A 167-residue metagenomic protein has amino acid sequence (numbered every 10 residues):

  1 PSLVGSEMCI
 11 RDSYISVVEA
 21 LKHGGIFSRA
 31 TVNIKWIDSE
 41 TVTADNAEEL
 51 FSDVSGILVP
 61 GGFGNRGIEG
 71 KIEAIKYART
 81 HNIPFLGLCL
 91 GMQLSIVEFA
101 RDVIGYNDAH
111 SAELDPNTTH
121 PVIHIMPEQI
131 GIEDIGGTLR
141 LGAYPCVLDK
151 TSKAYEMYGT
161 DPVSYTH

Functional and structural regions predicted by a protein language model:
P1-S2, I57: Catalytic nucleophile-elbow at a beta strand-turn-alpha helix junction centered on a G-D-S/GDSL motif, marking
S2-I10, T166-H167: Short, small-residue-biased leader/transition segments that mark boundaries at the very start of proteins
S6, S39, L90: Cofactor-binding loop segments of dinucleotide-utilizing enzymes, especially the Rossmann-like FAD- and NAD(P)+-binding
C9-D12, C89: Short, thiol/selenol-centered motifs that function as redox-active sites or metal-ligating centers
R11-E69: Phosphate-binding active sites in nucleotide-utilizing proteins
E19, D149-Y165: C-terminal and late-domain segments of enzyme folds
L21, G25, V103-I104, Y158: Structural signal for hydrophobic packing residues in well-ordered secondary-structure cores of soluble enzyme domains
D53-P145, T151-K153: Cysteine-nucleophile active-site neighborhood
